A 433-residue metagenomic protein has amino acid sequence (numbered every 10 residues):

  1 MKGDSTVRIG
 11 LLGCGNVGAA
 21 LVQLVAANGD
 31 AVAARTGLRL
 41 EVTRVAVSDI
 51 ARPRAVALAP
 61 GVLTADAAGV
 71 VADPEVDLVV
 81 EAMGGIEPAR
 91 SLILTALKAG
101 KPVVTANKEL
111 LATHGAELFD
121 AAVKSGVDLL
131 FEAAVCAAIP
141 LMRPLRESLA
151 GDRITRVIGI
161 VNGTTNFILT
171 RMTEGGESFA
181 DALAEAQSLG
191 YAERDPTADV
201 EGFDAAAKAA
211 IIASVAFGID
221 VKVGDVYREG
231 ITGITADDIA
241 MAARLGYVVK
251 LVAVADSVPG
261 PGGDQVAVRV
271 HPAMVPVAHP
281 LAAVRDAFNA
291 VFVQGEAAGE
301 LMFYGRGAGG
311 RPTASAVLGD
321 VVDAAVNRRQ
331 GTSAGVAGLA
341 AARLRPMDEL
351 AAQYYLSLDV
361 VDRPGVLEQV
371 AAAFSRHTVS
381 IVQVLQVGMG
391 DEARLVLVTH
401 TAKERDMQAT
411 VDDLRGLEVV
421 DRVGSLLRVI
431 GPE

Functional and structural regions predicted by a protein language model:
M1-A99: N-terminal glycine-/serine-/threonine-rich beta1-alpha1-beta2 phosphate-ribose binding loop of Rossmann-like
S5, A278-Q353: ATP-dependent carboxylate/acyl-activation modules
S48-I50, G84, K108-L110, A116 (+3 more regions): Short, ordered loop/turn segments at secondary-structure junctions
A89-A99, A106-R146: Rossmann-fold NAD(P)-binding glycine/threonine-rich loop
V103-V104, I381: A short hydrophobic/small-residue beta-strand
V123-D204, I211: Rossmann-like NAD(P)H-binding beta-loop-alpha module
D181-A283, F288-A290: Substrate-binding/catalytic subdomain of NAD(P)-dependent oxidoreductase enzymes
A316, V321-E433: A conserved regulatory-domain signal marking ACT and ACT-like small-molecule sensing domains and adjacent regulatory
